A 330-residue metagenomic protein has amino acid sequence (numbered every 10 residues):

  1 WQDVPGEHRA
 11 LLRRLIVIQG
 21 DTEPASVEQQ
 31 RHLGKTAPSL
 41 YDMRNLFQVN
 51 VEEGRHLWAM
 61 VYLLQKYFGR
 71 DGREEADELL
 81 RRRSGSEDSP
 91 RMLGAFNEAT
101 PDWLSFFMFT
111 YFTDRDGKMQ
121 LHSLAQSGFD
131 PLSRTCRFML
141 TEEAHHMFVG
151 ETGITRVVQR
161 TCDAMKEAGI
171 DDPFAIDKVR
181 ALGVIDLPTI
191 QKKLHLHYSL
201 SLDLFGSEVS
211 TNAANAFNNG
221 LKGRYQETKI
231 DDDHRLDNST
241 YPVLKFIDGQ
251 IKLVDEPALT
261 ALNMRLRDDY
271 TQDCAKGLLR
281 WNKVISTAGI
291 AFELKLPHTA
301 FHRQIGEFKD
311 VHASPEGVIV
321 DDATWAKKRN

Functional and structural regions predicted by a protein language model:
W1-K178, V184, K192-E307: Non-heme di-metal
T189: All-alpha amphipathic helical-bundle segments outside canonical DNA-binding/catalytic cores that form hydrophobic
G306-N330: C-terminal functional modules
